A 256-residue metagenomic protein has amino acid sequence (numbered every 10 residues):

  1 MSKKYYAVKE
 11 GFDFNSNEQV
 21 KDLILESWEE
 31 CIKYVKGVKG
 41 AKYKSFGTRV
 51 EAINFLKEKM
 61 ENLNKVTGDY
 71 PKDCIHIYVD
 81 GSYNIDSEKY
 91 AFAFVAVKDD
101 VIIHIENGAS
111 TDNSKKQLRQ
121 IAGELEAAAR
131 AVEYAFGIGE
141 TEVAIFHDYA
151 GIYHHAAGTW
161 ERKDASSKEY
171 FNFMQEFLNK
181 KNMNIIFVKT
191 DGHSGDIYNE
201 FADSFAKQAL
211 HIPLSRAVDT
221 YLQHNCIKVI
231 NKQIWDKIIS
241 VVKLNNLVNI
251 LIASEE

Functional and structural regions predicted by a protein language model:
M1-A41, F55, K59-N62: Short aromatic-glycine-(Arg/Gly/Cys) micro-motifs in beta-strand/loop hairpins
K36-G47, M60-N64, Y134-T141, L210-S215: Short arginine-rich
K57-E61, E200-Q208: Short, surface-exposed amphipathic charged segments that create phosphate/polyanion-binding patches used for binding
E58-C74, Q233-V242: A cross-kingdom feature marking charged/low-complexity
G68-A122, E126, Y134, L247-E255: RNase H-like nuclease fold core
S82-Y83, E88, A128-F201, F205: RNase H catalytic domain
Y170, Q208-T220: Acidic, His- and aromatic-enriched active-site or binding-groove loops in soluble protein domains that engage sugars
R216-E256: Acidic two-metal-ion nuclease catalytic site recognized across multiple nuclease folds, prominently DnaQ/RNase D-T
